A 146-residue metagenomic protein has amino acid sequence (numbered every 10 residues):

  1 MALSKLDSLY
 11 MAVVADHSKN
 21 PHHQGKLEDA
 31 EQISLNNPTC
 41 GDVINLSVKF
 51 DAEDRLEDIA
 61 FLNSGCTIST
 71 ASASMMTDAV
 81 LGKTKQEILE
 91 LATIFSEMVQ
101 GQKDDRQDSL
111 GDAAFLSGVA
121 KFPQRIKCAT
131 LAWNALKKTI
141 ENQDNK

Functional and structural regions predicted by a protein language model:
M1-E28, K85-K146: C-terminal binding/interaction regions
Q24-N63: Structured beta-strand/loop patches that form or line metal/cofactor-binding pockets in enzymes
I44, S74, K127: Active-site phosphate/pyrophosphate-handling residues
D51, K83-Q86: Short coil/turn linker and secondary-structure boundary residues
N63, L81-G82, A132: A generic structural motif
S64-S69: Short, thiol/selenol-centered motifs that function as redox-active sites or metal-ligating centers
T70-A71, E90: Alpha-helical macromolecular-interaction surfaces
S72-T84: Alpha-helical support elements that line or immediately flank enzyme active sites and cofactor-binding pockets
